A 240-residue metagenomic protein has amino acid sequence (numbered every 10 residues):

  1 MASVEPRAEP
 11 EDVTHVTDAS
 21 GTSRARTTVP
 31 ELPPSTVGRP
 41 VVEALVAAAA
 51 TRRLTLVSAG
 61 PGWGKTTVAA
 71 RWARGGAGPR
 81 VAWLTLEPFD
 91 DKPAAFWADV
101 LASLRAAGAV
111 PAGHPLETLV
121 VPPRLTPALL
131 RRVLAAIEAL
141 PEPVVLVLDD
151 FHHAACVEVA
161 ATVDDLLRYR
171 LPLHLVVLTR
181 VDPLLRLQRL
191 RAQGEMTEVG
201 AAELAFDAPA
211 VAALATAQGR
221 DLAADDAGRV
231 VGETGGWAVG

Functional and structural regions predicted by a protein language model:
A2-R7, E11-G21, A25-V29, G38-V42 (+4 more regions): Alpha-helical sensor/transducer elements of the RecA-like P-loop NTPase core
L32-R52: N-terminal flanking helix/linker immediately upstream of nucleotide/cofactor-binding cores
A48-A49, A135-L140, L166-P172: Conserved catalytic network of the ASCE P-loop NTPase/AAA+ motor domain
L54, G78-W83, M196-E198: Conserved beta-strand scaffold positions in the cores of enzyme catalytic domains, especially in NTP/NDP-utilizing
V57: Hydrophobic anchor at the beta1->P-loop junction of P-loop NTPases
G60: P-loop (Walker A) phosphate-binding loop of NTP-binding proteins
W63, T67-P143, F151-A155: Conserved phosphate-binding/catalytic loops and adjacent sensor/switch elements of nucleotide-binding enzymes, spanning
